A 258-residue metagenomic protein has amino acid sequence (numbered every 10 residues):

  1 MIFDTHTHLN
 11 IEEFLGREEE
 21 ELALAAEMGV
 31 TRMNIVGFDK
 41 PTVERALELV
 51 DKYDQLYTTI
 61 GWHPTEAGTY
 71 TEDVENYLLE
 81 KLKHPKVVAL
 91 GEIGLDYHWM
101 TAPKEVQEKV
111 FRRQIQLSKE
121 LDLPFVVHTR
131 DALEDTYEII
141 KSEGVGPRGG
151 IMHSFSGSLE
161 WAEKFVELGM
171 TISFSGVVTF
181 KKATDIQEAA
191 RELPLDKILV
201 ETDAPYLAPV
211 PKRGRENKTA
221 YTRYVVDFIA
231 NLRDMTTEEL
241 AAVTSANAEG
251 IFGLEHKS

Functional and structural regions predicted by a protein language model:
M1-S258: Mid-domain alpha/beta scaffold segments of enzyme catalytic cores
